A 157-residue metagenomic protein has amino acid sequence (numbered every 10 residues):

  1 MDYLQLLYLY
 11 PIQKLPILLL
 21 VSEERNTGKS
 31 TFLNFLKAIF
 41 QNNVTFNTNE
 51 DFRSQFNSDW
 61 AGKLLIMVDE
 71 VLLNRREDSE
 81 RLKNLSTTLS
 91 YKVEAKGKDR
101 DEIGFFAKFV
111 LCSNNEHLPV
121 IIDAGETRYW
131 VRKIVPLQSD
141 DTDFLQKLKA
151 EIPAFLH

Functional and structural regions predicted by a protein language model:
M1-L65, S79, W130, I134: P-loop NTPase catalytic core of nucleic-acid-dependent motor ATPases
F56-A61, E94-C112: AAA+/SF3 P-loop NTPase mechanochemical coupling elements
A61-L64, T88, F105-K108, A124-W130: Short glycine-/polar-rich loops that comprise or flank the Walker A/P-loop and associated switch/sensor motifs
V68-V71, R81: Walker B catalytic acidic pair
E70-L72, L89, N115-E116: Conserved Walker B
N74-S79, I121-I122: Conserved ATPase-coupling elements of RecA-like P-loop NTPase cores
S79-D101: Conserved catalytic/switch belt of AAA+ P-loop NTPases
P119-S139: A short helix-turn-beta junction within AAA+ P-loop NTPase domains corresponding to the substrate/partner-engaging
